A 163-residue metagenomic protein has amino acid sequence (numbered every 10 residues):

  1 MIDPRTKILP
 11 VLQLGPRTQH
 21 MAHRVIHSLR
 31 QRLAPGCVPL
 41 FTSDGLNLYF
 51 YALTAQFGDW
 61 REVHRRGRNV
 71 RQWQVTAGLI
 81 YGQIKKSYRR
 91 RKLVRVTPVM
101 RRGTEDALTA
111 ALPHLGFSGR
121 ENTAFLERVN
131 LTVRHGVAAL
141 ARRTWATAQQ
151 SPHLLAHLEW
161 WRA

Functional and structural regions predicted by a protein language model:
M1-A163: Residue-level recognition of single "structural anchor" positions that define or cap local secondary structure
